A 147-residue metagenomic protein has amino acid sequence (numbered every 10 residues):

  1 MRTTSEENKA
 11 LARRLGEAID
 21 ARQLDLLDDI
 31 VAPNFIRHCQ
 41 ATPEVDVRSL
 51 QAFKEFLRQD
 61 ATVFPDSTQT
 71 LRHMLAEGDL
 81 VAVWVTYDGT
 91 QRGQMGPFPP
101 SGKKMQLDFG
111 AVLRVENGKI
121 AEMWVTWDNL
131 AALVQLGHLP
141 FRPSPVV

Functional and structural regions predicted by a protein language model:
M1-V147: C-terminal and inter-domain tail/linker signature
